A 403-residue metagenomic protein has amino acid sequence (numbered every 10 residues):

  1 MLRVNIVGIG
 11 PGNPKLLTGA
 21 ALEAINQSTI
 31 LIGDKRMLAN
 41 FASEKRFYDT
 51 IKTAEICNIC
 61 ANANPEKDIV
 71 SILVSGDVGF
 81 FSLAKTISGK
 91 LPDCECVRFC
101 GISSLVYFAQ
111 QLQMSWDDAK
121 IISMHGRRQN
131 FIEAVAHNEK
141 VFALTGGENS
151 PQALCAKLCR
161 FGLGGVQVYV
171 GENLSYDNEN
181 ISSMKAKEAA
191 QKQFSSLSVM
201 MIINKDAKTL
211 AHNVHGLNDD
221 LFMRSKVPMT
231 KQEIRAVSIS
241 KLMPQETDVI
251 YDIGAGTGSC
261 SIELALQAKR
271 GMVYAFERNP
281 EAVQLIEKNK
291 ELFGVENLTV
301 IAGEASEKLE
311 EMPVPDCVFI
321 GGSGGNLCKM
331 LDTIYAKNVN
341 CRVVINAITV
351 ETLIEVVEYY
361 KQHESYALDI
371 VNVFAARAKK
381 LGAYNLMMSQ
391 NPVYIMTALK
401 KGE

Functional and structural regions predicted by a protein language model:
M1-F99, V106, R270-V273, E277 (+1 more regions): Class I S-adenosyl-L-methionine
L2-G8, G19, T50, D68-V70 (+2 more regions): A contiguous loop/helix-start segment that scaffolds small-molecule binding in enzyme catalytic cores
N13, G76-N138, S306, E364-L386 (+1 more regions): Class I SAM-dependent methyltransferase SAM-binding "motif I" and its flanking Rossmann-like core
T247-G256: Conserved class I S-adenosyl-L-methionine
T257-K269: Conserved SAM-binding loop of SAM-dependent methyltransferases across substrates and taxa, primarily the Class I
L266-V273, K337-V339: Conserved S-adenosyl-L-methionine
I286-E287: Conserved SAM-binding loop
Y335-S389: C-terminal substrate-binding/active-site "lid" region of AdoMet-derived donor-dependent transferases
